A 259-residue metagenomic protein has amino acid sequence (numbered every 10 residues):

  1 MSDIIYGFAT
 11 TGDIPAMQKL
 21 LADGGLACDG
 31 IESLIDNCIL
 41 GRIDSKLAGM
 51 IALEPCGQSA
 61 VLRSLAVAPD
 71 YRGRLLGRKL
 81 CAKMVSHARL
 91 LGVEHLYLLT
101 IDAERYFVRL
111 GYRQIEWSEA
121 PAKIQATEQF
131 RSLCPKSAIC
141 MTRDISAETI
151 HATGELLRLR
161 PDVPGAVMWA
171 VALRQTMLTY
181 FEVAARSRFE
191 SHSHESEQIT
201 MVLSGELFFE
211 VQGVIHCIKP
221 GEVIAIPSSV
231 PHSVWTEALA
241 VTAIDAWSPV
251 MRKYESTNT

Functional and structural regions predicted by a protein language model:
M1-D29, A138-C140: Short amphipathic alpha-helix that is part of the acyltransferase structural core
L40, K46-E54, S59-A66, T179: Conserved beta-strand in the GNAT
V67, G73-A88, L98: Conserved acetyl-CoA-binding loop-helix of GNAT-fold acetyltransferases
I101-Q129, S228: Conserved active-site alpha-helix within GNAT-family acetyltransferase domains
S146-T179, E190, S256-T259: A short, N-terminal "cap"/entry segment at the start of jelly-roll beta-barrel domains of the cupin/DSBH fold
E182-A184, S193-F209: Short, conserved beta-strand element in jelly-roll/cupin
G213-S228: Short acidic-glycine-tyrosine-enriched beta hairpin
S228-K253: Ligand-binding loop in jelly-roll beta-barrel domains
